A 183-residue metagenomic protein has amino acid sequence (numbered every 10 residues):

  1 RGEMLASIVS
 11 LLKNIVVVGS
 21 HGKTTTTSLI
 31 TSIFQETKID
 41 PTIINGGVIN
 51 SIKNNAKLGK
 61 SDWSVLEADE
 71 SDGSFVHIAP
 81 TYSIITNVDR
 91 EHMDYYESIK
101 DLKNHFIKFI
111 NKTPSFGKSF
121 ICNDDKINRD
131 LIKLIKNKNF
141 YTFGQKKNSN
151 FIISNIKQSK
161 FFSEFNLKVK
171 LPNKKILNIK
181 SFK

Functional and structural regions predicted by a protein language model:
R1-N123, I127-K138: Phosphate-binding loop of NTP-binding sites
Y96-K103, G117, K133-K183: Adenine nucleotide phosphate-binding catalytic loops in nucleotide-utilizing enzymes
